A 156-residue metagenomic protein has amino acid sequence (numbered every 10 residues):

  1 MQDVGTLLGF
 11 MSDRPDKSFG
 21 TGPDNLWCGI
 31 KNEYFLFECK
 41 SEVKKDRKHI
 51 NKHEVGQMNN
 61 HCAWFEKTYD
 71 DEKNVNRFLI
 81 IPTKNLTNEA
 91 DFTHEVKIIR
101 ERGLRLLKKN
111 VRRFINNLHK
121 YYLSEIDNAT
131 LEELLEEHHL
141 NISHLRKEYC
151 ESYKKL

Functional and structural regions predicted by a protein language model:
M1-H139: Catalytic core segments in nucleotide and nucleic-acid processing enzymes
A129-L156: A cross-taxonomic marker for long C-terminal extensions/tails that follow the last structured domain
